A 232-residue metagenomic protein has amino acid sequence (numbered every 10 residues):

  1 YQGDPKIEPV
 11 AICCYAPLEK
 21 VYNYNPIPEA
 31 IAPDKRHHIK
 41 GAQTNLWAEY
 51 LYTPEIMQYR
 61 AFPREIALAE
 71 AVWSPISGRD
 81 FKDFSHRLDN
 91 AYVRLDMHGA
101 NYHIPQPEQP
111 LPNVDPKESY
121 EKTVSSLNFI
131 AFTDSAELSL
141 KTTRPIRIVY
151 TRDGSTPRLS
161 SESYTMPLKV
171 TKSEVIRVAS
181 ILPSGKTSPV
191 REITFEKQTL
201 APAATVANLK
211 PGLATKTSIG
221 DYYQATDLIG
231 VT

Functional and structural regions predicted by a protein language model:
Y1-R147, G220: Substrate-binding groove of N-acetylhexosamine-processing glycoside hydrolases
E19, A32-K35, M166, V170 (+1 more regions): Long hydrophobic alpha-helices with heptad-repeat/coiled-coil character
H86-L213, Q224-G230: Short, compositionally stereotyped local motifs that mark structural "simplifiers"
S218, T232: GIY-YIG nuclease signature motif recognition
